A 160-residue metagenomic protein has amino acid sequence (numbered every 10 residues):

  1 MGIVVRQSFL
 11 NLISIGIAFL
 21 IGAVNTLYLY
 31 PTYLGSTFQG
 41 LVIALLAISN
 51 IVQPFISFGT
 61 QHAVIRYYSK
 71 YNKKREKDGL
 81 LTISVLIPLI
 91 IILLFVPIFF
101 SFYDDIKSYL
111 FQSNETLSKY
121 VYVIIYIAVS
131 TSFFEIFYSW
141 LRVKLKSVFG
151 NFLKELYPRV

Functional and structural regions predicted by a protein language model:
M1-V4, T116: Interhelical loop/hinge segments that connect adjacent transmembrane helices in multipass membrane
G2, Y30, L34-S36, V52-L86 (+2 more regions): Transmembrane-helix boundary and interhelical linker motifs in polytopic inner-membrane proteins
I3-H62, L93-F100, I127: Signature of the first transmembrane helix
Q7, N11, Q39, L80 (+2 more regions): Alpha-helical transmembrane segments and their helix-entry boundary regions
I17, L86-V160: Hydrophobic transmembrane helix module of multi-pass membrane transport proteins
V24, A63, F133-F137: Transmembrane alpha-helix boundary/hinge residues in polytopic small-molecule transporters
Q39-V42, K77, L81, T116-L117: Cytoplasm-facing, short amphipathic helices at loop-to-helix transitions on the intracellular side of 12-TM secondary
L45-S49, S84, L153-K154: Hydrophobic alpha-helical segments of secondary membrane carriers
